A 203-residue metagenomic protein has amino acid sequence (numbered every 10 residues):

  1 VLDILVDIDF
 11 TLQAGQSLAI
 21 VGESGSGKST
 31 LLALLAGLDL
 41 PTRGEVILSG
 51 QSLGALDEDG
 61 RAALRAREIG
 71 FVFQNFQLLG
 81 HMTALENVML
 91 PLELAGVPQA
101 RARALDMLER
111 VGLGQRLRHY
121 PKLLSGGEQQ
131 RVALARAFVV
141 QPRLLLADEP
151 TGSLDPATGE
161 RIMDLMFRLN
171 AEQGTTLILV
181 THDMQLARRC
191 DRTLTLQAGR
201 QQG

Functional and structural regions predicted by a protein language model:
V1-L196: ABC family nucleotide-binding domain
Q202-G203: ABC-family P-loop ATPase nucleotide-binding domain
